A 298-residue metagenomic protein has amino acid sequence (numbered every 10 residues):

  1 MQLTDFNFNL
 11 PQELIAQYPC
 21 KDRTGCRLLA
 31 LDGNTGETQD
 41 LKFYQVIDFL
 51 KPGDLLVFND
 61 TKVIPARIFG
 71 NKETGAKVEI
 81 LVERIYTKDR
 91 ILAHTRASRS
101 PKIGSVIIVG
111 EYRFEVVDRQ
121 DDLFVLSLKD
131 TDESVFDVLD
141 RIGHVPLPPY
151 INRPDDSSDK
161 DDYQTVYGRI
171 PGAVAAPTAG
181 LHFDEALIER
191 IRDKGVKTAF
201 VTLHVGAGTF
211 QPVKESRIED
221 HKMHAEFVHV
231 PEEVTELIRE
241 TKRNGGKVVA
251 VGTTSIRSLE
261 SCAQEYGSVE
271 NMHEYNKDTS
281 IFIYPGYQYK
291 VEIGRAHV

Functional and structural regions predicted by a protein language model:
M1-R295: Surface-exposed, charge/polar-rich loops and edge strands
